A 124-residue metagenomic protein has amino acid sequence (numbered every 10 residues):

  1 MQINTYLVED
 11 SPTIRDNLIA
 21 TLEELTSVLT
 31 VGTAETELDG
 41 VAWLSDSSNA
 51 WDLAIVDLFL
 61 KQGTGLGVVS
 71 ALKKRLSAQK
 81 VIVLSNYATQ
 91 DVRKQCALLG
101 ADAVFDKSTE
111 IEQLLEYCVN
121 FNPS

Functional and structural regions predicted by a protein language model:
E9: Conserved acidic carboxylate
P12-G32: Two-component/phosphorelay signaling modules centered on CheY-like receiver
T33-L53: Acidic, metal-coordinating helix/loop segments flanking the phosphotransfer/catalytic sites of two-component signaling
T36, T64-G67: Acidic catalytic/metal-coordinating carboxylates
D57-F59: Active-site residues of response regulator receiver
K61, T89: The feature encodes the CheY-like receiver
L66-S77: Short amphipathic alpha-helix used as the core "switch/output" element in two-component signaling
